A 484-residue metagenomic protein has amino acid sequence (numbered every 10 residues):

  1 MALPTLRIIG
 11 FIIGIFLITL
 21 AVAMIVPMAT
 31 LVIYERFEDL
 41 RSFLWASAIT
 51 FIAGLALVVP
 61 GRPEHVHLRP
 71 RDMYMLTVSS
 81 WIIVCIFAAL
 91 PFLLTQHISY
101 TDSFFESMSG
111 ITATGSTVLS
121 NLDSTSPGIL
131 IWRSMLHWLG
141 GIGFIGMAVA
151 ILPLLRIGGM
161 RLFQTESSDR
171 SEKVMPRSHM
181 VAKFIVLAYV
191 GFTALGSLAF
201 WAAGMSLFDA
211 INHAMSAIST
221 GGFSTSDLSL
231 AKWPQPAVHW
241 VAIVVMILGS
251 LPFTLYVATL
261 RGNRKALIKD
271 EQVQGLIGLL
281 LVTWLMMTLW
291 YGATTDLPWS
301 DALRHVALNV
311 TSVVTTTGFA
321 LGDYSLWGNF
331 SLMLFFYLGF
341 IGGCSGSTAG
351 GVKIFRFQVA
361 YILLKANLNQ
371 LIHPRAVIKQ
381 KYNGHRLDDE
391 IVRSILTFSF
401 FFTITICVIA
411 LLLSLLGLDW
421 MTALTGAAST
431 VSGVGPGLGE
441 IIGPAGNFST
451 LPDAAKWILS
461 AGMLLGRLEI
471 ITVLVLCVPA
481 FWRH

Functional and structural regions predicted by a protein language model:
M1-H484: Membrane-proximal intracellular helices of multi-pass ion channels
